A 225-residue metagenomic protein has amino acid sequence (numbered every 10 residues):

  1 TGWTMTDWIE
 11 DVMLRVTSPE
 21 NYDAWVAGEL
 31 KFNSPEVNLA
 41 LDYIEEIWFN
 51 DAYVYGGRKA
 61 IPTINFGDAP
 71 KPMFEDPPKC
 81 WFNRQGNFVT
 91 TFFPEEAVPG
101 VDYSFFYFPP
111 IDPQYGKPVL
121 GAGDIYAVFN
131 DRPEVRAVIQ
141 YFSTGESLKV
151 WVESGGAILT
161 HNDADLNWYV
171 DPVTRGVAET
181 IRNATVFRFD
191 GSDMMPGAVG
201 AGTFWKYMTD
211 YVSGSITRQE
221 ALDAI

Functional and structural regions predicted by a protein language model:
T1-E36, C80: Extracytoplasmic/periplasmic solute-binding protein
E10, L41-F49, K71, V135-S143 (+3 more regions): Non-transmembrane alpha-helical segments in soluble domains of secreted/periplasmic/extracellular proteins
N21-L30, L120-D124, T185-D190: Flexible glycine/proline-enriched surface loops and loop-helix/loop-strand junctions
V26, A157-T160, A164, R175-I225: C-terminal capping/gating helix-and-loop segments adjacent to ligand/active sites or protein-protein/ligand interfaces
V26-T63, F108: Glycine-centered hinge/linker elements that transmit conformational signals in sensory and ligand-binding systems
N65-N83, K206, D210-S213: Short helices/loops that flank or line small-molecule/ion binding pockets
R84-F93: Beta->alpha turn/N-cap motifs
P94-T160, K206: Extracytoplasmic/periplasmic substrate-recognition and gating elements
